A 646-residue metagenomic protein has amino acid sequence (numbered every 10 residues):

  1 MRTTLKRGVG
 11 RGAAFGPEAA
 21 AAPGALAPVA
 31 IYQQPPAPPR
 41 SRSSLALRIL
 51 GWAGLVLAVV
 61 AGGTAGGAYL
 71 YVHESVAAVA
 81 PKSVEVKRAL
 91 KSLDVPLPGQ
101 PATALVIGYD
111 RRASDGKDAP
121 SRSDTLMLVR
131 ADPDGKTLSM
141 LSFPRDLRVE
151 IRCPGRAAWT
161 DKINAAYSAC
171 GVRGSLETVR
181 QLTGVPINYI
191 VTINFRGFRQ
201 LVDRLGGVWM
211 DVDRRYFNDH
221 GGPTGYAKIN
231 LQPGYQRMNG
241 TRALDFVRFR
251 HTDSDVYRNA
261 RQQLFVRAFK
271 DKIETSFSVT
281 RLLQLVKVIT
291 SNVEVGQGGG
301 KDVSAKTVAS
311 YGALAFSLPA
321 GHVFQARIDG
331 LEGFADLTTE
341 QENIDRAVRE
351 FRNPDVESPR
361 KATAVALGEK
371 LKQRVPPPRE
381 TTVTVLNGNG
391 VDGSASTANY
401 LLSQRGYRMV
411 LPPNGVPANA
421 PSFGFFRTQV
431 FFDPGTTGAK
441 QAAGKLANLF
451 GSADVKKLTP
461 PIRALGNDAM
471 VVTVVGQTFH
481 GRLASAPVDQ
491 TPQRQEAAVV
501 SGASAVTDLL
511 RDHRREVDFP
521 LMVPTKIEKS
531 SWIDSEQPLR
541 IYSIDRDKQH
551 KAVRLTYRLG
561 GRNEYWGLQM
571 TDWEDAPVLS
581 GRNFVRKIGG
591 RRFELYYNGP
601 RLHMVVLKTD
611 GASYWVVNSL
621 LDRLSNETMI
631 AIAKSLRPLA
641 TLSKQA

Functional and structural regions predicted by a protein language model:
R2-E496: Non-catalytic, solvent-exposed segments at the cell envelope interface
S75, V179, G312, H513 (+2 more regions): Short, Φ-rich (hydrophobic/aromatic) sequence segments
F143, N598, S619-L620: Residue-level structural signal for beta-strand termini and adjacent loop
N164-G184, R592-Y614, K644-A646: A short, charged
I190, L402, P524-Q537, A633-A640: Short conserved aromatic/hydrophobic patches within beta-strands of well-structured domains
A497-S613: Short, solvent-exposed recognition patches
D610, W615-A646: Surface-exposed amphipathic alpha-helical segments
